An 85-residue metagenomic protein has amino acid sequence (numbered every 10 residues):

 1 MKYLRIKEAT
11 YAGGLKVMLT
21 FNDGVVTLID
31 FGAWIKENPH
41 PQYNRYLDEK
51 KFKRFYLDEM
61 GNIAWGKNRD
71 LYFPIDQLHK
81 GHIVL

Functional and structural regions predicted by a protein language model:
M1-L85: Motif-centric detector for short Cys/His coordination patterns
